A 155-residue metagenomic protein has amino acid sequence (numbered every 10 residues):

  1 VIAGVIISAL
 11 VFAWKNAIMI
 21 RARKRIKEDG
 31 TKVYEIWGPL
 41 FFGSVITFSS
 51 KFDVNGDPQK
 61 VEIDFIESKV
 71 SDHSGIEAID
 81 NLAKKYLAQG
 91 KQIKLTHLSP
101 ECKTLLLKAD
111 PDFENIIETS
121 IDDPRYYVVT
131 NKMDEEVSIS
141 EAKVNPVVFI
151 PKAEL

Functional and structural regions predicted by a protein language model:
V1-I18: Canonical bilayer-spanning transmembrane alpha-helix
A17-L155: Cytosolic C-terminal regulatory domains/tails of membrane transporters and channels
